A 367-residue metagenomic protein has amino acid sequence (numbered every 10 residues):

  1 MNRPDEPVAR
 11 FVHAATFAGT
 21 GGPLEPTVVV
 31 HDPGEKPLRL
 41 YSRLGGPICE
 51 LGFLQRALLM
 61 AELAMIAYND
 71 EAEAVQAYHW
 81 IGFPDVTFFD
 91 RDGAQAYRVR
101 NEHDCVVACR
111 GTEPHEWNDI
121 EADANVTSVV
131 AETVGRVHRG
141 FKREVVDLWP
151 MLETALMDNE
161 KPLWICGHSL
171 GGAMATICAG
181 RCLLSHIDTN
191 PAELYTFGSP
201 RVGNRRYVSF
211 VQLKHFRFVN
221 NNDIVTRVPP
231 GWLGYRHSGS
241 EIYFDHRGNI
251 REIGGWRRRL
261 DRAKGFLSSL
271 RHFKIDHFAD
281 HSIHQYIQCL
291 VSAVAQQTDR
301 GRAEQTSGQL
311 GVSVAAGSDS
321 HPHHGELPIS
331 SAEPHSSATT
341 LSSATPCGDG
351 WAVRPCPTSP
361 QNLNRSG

Functional and structural regions predicted by a protein language model:
M1-C166, L170-G317, C347, W351 (+2 more regions): Non-catalytic, mobile gating and regulatory segments of ester bond hydrolases
L327, E333-H335, T339: Short linear segments in intrinsically disordered or otherwise low-structure-confidence regions
S342-S343: Intrinsically disordered, low-complexity segments enriched in small polar residues
